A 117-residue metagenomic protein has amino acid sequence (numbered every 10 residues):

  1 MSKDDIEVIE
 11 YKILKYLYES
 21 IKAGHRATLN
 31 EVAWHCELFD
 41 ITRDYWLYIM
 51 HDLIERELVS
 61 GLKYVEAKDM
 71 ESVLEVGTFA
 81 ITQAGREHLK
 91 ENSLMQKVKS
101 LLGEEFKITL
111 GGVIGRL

Functional and structural regions predicted by a protein language model:
M1-S20: Short alpha-helical segments that sit at the start of domains
K3-E7, A23-R26, R43, M95-K99: Alpha-helix N-cap/helix-initiation sites
L17-I21, L53, L89-N92: Generic structural signal for hydrophobic core residues of well-folded globular domains
A23-E37: Short acidic, hydrophobic short linear motifs in intrinsically disordered regions
F39-L62, E75-V76: Short amphipathic alpha-helical interaction segments
L62-Y64, K68: Beta-hairpin "wing" of winged helix-turn-helix
K68-E104: Short, amphipathic alpha-helical interaction segments positioned at domain boundaries
K97-L117: Membrane-inserting effector segments that mediate pore formation, membrane fusion, or transient membrane insertion
